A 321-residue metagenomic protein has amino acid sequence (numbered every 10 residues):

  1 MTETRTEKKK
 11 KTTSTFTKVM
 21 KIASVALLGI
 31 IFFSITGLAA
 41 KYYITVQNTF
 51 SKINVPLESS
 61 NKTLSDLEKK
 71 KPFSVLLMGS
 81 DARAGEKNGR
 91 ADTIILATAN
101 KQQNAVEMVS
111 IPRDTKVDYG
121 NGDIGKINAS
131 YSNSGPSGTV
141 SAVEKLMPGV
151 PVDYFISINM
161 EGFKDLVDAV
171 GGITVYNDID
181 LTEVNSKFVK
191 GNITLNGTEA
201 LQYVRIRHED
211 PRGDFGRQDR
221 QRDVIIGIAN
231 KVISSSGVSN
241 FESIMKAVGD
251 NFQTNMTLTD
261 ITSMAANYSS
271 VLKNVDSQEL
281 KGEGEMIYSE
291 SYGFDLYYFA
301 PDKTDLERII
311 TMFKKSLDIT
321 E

Functional and structural regions predicted by a protein language model:
T2-G29, F33-E321: Non-catalytic, solvent-exposed segments at the cell envelope interface
